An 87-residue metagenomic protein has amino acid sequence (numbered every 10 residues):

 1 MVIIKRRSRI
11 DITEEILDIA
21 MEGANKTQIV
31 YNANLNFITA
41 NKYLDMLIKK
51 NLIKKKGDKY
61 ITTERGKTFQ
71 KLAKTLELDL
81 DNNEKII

Functional and structural regions predicted by a protein language model:
M1-E14: Short alpha-helical segments that sit at the start of domains
A20-N25: Short capping segments at the starts of secondary-structure elements
K26-T27, I38: Residues within helix-turn-helix
Q28-N32: A short acidic, leucine-rich amphipathic alpha-helix
L35-I48: Short amphipathic alpha-helical interaction segments
I48-D58: A short, conserved structural fragment
D58-A73: Basic, amphipathic "hinge/linker" alpha-helix immediately C-terminal to the N-terminal HTH DNA-binding motif
K74-I87: Amphipathic alpha-helical dimerization/coiled-coil segments that flank or bridge DNA-binding/regulatory modules
